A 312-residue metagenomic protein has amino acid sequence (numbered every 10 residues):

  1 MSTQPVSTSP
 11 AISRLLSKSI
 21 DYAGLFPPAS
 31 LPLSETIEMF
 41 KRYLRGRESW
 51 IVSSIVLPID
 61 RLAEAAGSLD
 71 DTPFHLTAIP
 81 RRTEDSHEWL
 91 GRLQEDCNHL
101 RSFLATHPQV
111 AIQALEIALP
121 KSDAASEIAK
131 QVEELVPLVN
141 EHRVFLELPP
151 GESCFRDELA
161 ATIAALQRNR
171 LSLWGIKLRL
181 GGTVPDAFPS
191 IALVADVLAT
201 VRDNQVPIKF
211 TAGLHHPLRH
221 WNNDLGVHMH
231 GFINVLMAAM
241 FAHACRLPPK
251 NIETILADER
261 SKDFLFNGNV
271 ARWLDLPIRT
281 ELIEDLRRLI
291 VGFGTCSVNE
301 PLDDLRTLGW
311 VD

Functional and structural regions predicted by a protein language model:
M1-L138, H142-V144, S153-F155, A242-D312: Alpha/beta catalytic barrel-like cores
L57-I59, A118, P149, R179 (+1 more regions): Short His-Asn-centered micro-motif
S68-D71, R92, Q131, A160-T162 (+2 more regions): Generic preference for flexible, low-structure residues
A78, L146-L148, F210: Structural beta-sheet core signal
S126-L135, N140-D196: Domain-core and long-helix interface of multi-subunit machines
R156, L171-I252: Catalytic alpha/beta core domains of metabolic enzymes, predominantly
